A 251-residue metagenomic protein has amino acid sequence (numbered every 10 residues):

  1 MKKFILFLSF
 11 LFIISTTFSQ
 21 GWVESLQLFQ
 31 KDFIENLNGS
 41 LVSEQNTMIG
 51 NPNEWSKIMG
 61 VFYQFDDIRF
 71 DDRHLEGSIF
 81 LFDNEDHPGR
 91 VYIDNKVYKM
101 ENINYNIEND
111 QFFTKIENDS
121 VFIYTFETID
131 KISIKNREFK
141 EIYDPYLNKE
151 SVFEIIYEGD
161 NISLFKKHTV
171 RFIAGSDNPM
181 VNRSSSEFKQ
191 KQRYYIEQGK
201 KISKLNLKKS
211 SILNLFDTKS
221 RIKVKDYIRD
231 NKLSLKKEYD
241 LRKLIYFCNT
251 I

Functional and structural regions predicted by a protein language model:
M1-Q27, L244: Bacterial Sec-dependent N-terminal signal peptides
F18-D71, L75: Sec-dependent signal peptide cleavage junction
M59-V61, Y195-Q198, L213-F216: Short hydrophobic/aromatic-rich motifs at helix boundaries and adjacent loops
F70-R73, F80-L207: Aromatic-patch recognition
L207, L213-I251: Long, compositionally biased interface segments
